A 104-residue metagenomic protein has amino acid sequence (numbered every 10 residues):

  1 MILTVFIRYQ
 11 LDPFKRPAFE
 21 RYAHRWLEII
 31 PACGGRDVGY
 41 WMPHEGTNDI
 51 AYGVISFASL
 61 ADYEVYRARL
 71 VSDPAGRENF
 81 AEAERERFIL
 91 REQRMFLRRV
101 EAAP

Functional and structural regions predicted by a protein language model:
L3-R8, F19, I30, A51-V54: Short, structured motif recognition centered on aromatic/hydrophobic residues
R8-P13, I55-S59: Short beta-strand-to-loop capping motifs
L11-R21: Short, surface-exposed ligand-recognition loops at beta-strand->loop->(often short) alpha-helix junctions that present
K15-P17, A61-Y63, A102-P104: Residue-level signal for secondary-structure boundary sites
R21-V38, S56-R94: An amphipathic, aromatic/His-enriched active-site/gating alpha helix that lines ligand/cofactor pockets
Y40-P43: Short, solvent-exposed loop/turn elements at beta->coil junctions and helix N-caps that rim active or binding pockets
G46-D49: Short acidic/glycine-enriched loop/turn segments that link adjacent beta-strands
Q93-P104: Short, low-order "capping/linker" segments at domain edges
